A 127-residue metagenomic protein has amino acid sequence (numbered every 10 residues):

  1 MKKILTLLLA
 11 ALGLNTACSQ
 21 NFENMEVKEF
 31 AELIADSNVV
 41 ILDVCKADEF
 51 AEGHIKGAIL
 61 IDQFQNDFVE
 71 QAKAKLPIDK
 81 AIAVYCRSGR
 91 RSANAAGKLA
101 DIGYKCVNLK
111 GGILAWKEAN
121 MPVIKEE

Functional and structural regions predicted by a protein language model:
K2-L8, C18-L33, V39, D48-A81 (+1 more regions): Rhodanese-like catalytic fold shared by cysteine-dependent sulfurtransferases and DSP/PTP-type phosphatases
G13-L14: N-terminal signal peptide c-region/cleavage motif recognized by signal peptidases
I41-D43: Structural scaffold elements adjacent to functional motifs in cytosolic proteins
Y85: Short, surface-exposed ligand- or partner-binding patches at beta-edge/loop junctions that are enriched in aromatics
